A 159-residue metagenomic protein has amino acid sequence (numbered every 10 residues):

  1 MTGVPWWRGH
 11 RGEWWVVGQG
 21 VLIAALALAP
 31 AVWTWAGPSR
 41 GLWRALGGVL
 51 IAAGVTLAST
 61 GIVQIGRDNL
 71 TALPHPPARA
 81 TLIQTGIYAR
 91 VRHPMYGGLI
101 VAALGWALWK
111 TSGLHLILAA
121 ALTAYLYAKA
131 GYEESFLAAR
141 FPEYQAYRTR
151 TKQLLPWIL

Functional and structural regions predicted by a protein language model:
M1-T85, G97-L159: Membrane-anchoring alpha-helices and their flanking helix-loop junctions
V91-R92: Conserved SAM-binding loop
